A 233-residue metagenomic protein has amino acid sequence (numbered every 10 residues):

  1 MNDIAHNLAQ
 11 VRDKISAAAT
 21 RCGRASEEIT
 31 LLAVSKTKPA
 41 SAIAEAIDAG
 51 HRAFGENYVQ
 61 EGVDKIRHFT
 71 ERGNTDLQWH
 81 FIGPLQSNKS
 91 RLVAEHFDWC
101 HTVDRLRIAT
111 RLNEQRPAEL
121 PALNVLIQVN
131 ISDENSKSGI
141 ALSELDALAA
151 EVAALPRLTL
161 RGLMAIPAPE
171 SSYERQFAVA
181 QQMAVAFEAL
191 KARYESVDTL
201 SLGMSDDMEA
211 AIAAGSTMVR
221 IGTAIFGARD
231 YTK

Functional and structural regions predicted by a protein language model:
M1-D206, A214: Conserved alpha/beta-domain cores
A210-A213, I221, I225-K233: Expand to "…catalyze enediolate/carbanion chemistry for C-C bond making/breaking, isomerization, decarboxylation
M218: Conserved, well-ordered active-site substructure
